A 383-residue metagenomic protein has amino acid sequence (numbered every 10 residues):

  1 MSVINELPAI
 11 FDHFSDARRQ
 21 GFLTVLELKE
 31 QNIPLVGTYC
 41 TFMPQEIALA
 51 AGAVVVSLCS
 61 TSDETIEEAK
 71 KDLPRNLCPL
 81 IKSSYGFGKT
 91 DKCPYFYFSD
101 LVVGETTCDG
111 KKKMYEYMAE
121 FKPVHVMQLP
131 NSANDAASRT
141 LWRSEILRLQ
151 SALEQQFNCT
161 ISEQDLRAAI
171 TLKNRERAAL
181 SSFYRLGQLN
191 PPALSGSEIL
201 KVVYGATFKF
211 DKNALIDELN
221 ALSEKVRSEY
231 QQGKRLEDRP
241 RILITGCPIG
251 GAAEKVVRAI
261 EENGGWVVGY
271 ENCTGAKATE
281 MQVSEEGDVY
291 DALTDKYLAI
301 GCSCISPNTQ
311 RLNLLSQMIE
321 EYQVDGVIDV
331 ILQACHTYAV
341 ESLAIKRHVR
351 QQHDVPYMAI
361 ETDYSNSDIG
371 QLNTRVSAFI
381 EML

Functional and structural regions predicted by a protein language model:
M1-P34, L147, S151-T279: A charged, amphipathic alpha-helical module
V3, L343-L383: Peripheral docking tails and interdomain loops at the edges of cofactor- or intermediate-handling domains
L35, D100-L101, G326: Structural motif
L35-K89: An N-terminal, globular interaction/scaffold subdomain
I47-T61, E68-A69, L243, C247-M318: Redox- and metal-dependent alpha/beta enzyme cores, enriched for Fe-S-associated oxidoreductases and cofactor-handling
Y85-A152: Acidic/His-rich segments in extracytoplasmic proteins that coordinate ligands and/or metal ions
G88, S306-Q323, E341-A344: A short, acidic, amphipathic alpha-helical segment used as a generic capping/interface helix at domain edges
K113, C335-E341: Glycine/threonine-rich flexible loop motifs
